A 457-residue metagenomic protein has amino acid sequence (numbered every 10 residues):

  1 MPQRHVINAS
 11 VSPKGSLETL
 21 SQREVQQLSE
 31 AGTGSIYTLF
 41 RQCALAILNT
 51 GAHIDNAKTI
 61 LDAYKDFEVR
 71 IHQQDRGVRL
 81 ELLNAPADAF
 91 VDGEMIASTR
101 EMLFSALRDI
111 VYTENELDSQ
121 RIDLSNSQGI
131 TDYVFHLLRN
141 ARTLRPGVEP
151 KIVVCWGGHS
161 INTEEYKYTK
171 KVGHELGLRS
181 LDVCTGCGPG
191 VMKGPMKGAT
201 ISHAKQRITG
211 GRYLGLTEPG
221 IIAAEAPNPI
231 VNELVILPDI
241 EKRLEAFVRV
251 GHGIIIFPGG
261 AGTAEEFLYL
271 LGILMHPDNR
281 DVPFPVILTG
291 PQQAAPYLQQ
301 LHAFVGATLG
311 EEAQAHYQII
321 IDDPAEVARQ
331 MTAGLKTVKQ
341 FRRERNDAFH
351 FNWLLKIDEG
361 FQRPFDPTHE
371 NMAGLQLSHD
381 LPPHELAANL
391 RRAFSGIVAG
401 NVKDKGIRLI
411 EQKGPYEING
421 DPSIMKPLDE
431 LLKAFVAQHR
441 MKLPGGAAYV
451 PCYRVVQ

Functional and structural regions predicted by a protein language model:
P2-Q206, A388-Q457: Glycine-rich beta-alpha loop segments
N8-S16, Q27-T33, G190-I256: Acidic/glycine-enriched connector segments
G51-H53, P189-G190, G220, L288-P296: Short beta-alpha junction loops
V191-T200, Q293-A307: Glycine-rich, charge-decorated loop segments at or immediately adjacent to ligand/cofactor-binding or catalytic sites
A204-I208, M275-P283, L309-A313: Arginine/glycine-rich "motif VI" loop of SF2 helicases in the C-terminal RecA-like domain
L234-D281, I287: Active-site/ligand-binding-proximal alpha/beta "capping" segment
M275-L298, H302-F304: Catalytic binding pocket for nucleotide-activated donors in carbohydrate/polymer assembly enzymes
F304, E312-N389: Charged, amphipathic alpha-helical linkers/stalks
